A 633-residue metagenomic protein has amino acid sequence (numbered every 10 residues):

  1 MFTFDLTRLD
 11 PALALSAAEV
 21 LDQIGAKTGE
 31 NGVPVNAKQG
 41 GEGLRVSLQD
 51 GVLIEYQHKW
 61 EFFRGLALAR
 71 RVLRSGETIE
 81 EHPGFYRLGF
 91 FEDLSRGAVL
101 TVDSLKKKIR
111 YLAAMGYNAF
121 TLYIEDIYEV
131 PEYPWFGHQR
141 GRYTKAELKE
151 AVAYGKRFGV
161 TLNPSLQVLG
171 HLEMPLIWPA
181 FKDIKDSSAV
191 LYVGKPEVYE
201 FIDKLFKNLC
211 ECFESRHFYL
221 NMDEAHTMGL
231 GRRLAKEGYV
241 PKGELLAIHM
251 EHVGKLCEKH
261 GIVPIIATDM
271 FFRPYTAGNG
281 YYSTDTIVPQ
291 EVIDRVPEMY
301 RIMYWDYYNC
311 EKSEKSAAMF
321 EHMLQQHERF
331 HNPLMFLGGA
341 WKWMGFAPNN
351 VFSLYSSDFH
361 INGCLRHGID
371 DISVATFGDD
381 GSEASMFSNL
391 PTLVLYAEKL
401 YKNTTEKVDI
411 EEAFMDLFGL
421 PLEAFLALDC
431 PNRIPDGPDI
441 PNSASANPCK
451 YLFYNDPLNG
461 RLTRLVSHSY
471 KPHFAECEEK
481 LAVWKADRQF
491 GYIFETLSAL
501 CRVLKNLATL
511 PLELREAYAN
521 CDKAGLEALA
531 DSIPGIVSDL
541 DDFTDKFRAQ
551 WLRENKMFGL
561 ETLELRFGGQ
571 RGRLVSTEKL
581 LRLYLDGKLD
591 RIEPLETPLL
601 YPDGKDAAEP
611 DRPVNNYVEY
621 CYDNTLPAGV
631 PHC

Functional and structural regions predicted by a protein language model:
M1-G29, E150-A153, G159, Y199-K207 (+3 more regions): Substrate-binding groove of N-acetylhexosamine-processing glycoside hydrolases
M1-T3, Q49-I265, M335-G338, W343 (+1 more regions): Feature activates predominantly on carbohydrate-active enzymes
F2-F4, E19-E55: Short, well-ordered secondary-structure micro-motifs within conserved domains or adaptor modules
L9-L15, N36-G43, I54-R64, T509: Short, surface-exposed beta-strand/loop "edge" segments at domain boundaries and coil↔beta transitions
D10, Q39-G41, W60, R96-A98 (+4 more regions): Residues that cap or initiate secondary-structure elements
V35, T78-H82, R96, F136 (+9 more regions): Generic preference for hydrophobic/aromatic residues in regular secondary structure cores
